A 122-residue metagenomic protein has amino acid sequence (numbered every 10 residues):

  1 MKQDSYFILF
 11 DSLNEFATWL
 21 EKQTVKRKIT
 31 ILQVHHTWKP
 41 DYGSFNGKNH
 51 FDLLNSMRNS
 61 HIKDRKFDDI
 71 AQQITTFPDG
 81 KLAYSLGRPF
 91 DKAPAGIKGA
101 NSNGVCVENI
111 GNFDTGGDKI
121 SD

Functional and structural regions predicted by a protein language model:
M1-D122: Active-site-adjacent loop/helix surface patches within enzyme catalytic domains that shape the substrate-binding cleft
